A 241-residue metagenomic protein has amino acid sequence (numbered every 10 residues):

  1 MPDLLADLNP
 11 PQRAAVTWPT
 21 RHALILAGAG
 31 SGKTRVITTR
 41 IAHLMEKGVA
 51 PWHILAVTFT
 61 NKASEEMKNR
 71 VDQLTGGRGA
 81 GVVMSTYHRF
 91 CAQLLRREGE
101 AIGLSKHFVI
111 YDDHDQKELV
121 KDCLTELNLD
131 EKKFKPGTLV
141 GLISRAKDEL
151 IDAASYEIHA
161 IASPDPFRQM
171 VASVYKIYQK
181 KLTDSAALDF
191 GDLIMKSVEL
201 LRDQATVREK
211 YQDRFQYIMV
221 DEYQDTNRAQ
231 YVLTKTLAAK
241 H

Functional and structural regions predicted by a protein language model:
M1-K106, I110-Y111, K117, S185 (+2 more regions): P-loop NTPase Walker
D7-T17, R21-I25, V36, L55-A56 (+4 more regions): Conserved helicase NTPase motor core
P19, G79-G81, E100-D192, F215: ATP-hydrolysis module of ASCE/P-loop NTPase motor domains, specifically the Walker B Asp-Glu catalytic pair
A42, D72, K121-T125, Q179 (+1 more regions): Amphipathic alpha-helical segments within well-ordered protein domains
H43, R145, E149, E199-L200 (+1 more regions): The DHp (HisKA) dimerization/phosphotransfer helix of two-component histidine kinases, specifically the helical stretch
L94-A101, A146-L150, Q204, K240-H241: A short secondary-structure junction motif
